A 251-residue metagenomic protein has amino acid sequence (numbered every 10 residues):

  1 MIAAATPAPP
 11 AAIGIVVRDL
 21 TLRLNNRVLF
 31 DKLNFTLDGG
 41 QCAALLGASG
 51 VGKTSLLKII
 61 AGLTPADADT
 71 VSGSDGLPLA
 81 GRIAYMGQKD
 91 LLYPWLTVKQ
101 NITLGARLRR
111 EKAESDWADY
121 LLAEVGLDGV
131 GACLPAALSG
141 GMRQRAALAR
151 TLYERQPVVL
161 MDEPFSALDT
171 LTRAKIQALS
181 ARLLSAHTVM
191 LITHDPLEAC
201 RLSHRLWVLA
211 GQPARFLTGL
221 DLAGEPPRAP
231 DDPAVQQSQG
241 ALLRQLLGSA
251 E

Functional and structural regions predicted by a protein language model:
L46-A48: The feature captures the beta-strand-to-loop junction immediately N-terminal to the Walker
A61: Helix-to-loop junction immediately C-terminal to a conserved catalytic motif
A113-V130: Conserved ABC ATPase "signature" region
L134-L138, M142: Conserved ABC ATPase signature
L148-A149: Hydrophobic anchor residue at the start of the ABC signature
Y153-P157: A short, proline-enriched helix->beta-strand linker immediately N-terminal to the Walker B motif in ABC-type P-loop
R173-S185: Helical segment within the ABC ATPase nucleotide-binding domain
